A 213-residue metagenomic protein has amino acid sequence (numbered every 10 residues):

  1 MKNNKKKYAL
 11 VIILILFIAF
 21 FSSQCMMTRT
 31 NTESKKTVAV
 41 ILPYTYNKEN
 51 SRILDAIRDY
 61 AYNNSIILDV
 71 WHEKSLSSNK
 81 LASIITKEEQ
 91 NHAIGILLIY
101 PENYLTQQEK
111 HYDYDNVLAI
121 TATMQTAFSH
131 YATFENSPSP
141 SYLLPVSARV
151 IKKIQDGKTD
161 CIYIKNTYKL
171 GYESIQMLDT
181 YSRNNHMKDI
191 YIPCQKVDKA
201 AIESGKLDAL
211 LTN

Functional and structural regions predicted by a protein language model:
K2-I15: N-terminal Sec-pathway targeting helices
S22-K35: Sec-dependent signal peptide cleavage junction
S34-V38, A148: Nucleotide donor/acceptor-binding cores
A39-A56, Y60, D69-N79, P101: Extracytoplasmic "Venus flytrap"
S51-L54, R58, S78-I85, L105-E109 (+2 more regions): Extracytoplasmic/secreted envelope proteins and their assembly/folding machinery, especially bacterial periplasmic
K74-A127, E135: Beta-alpha junction/loop-to-helix N-cap segments that form part of ligand/metal-binding clefts
D115-F128, N136-K158, V197-D198, I202: Venus flytrap/periplasmic-binding-protein-like
V146, K169, E173-N213: Hinge/cleft segment of the Venus flytrap/periplasmic-binding protein
